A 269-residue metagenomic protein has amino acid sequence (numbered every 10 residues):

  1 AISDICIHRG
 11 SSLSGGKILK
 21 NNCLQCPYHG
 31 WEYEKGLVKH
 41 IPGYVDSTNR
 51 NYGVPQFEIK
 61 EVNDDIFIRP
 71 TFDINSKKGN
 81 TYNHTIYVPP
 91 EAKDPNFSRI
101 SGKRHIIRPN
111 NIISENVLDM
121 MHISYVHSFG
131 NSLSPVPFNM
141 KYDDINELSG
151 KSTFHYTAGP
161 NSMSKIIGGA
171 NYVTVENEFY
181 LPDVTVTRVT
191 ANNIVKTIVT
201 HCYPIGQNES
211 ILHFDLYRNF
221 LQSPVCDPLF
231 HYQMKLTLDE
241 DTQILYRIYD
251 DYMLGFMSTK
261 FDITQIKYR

Functional and structural regions predicted by a protein language model:
A1-P90: Rieske [2Fe-2S] iron-sulfur-binding domain
G79-R269: C-terminal catalytic domain of Rieske-type non-heme iron oxygenases
